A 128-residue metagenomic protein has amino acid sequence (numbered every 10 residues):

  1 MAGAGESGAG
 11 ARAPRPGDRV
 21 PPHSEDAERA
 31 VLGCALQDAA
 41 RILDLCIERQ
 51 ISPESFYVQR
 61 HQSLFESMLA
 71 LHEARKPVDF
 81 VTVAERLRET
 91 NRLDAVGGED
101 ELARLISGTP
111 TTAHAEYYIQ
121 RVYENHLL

Functional and structural regions predicted by a protein language model:
M1-N125: Noncatalytic partner-interaction/assembly domains of nucleic-acid and motor enzyme complexes, especially the accessory
